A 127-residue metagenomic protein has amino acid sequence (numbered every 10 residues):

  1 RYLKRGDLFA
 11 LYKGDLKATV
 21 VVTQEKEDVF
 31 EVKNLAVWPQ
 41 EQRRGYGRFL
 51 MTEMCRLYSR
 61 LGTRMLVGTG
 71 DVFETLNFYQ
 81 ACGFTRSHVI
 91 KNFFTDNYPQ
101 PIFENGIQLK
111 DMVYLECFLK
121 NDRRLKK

Functional and structural regions predicted by a protein language model:
R1-Q40: Acetyl-CoA-dependent GNAT
G6-L8, L109-L115: Short hydrophobic/aromatic beta-strand or adjacent loop that forms the aromatic wall/cage of a ligand/substrate-binding
E41, G45-E53: Conserved acetyl-CoA pyrophosphate-binding loop and the N-cap/start of the following alpha-helix in GNAT-like
R48, D71-G106: Conserved active-site alpha-helix within GNAT-family acetyltransferase domains
Y58-D71: Conserved GNAT acetyl-CoA-binding A-motif
I107-D111, L119-K127: Glyoxalase I/VOC metalloenzyme domain signal
